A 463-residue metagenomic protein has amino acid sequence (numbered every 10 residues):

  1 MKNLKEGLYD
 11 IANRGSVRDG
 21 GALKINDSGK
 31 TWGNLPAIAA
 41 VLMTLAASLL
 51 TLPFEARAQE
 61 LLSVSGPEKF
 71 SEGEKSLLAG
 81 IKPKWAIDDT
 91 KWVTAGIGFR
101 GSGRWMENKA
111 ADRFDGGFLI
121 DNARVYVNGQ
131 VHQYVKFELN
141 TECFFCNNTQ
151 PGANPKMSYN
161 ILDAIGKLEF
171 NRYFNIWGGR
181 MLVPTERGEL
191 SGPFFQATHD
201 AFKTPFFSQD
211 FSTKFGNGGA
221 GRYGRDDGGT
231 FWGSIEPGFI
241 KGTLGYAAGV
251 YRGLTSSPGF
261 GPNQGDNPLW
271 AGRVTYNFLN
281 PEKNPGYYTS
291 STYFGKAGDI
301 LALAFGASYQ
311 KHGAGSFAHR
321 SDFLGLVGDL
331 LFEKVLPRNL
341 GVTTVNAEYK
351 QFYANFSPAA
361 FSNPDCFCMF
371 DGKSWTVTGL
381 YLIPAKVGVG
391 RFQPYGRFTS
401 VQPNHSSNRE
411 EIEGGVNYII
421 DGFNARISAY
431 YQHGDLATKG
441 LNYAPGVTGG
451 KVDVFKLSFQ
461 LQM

Functional and structural regions predicted by a protein language model:
M1-L35: N-terminal secretory signal peptides that target proteins for export/translocation
K2-K5, L42-R100, K241-G242, M463: N-terminal periplasmic/intermembrane-space "pro-region" immediately following the signal or transit peptide
K30-A46: Sec-dependent N-terminal signal peptides
E60-L62, F70, Y134-V135, P268 (+5 more regions): Gram-negative outer-membrane beta-barrel domains
I81, D88-W92, G265, T275-P403 (+4 more regions): Detector for outer-membrane/organellar transmembrane beta-barrel domains, recognizing the amphipathic beta-strand
I81-S256, Q264-E282, D371-P384, R391-Y395 (+3 more regions): Outer membrane beta-barrel
A111-F114, A153, S362-C366, A444-G446: Short glycine-enriched, charge-decorated loop/helix-capping segments at active-site entrances that position
P262, F423-L457, Q462: Predominantly the C-terminal beta-signal and adjacent terminal strand-loop region of outer-membrane beta-barrel
